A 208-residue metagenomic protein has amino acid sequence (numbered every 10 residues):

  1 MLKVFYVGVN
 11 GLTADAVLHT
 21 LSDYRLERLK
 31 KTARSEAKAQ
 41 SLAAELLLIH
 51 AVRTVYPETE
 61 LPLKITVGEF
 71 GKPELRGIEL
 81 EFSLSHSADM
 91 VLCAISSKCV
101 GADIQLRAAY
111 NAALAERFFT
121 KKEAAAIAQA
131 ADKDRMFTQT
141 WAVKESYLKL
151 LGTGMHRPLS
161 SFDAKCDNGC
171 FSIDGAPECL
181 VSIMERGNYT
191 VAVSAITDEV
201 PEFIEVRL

Functional and structural regions predicted by a protein language model:
M1-L208: Core catalytic alpha/beta fold that binds nucleotide/phospho-ligands
